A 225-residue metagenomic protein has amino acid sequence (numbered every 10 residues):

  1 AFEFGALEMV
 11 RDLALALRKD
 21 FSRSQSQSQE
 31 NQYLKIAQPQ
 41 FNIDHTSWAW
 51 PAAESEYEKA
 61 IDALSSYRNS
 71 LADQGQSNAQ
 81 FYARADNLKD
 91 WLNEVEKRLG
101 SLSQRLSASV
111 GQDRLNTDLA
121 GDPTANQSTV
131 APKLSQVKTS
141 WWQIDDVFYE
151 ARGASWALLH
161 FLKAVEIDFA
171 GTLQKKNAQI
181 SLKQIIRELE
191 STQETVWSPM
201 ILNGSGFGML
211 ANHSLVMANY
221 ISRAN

Functional and structural regions predicted by a protein language model:
A1, R18, F41-N42, A72 (+3 more regions): Acidic/histidine-rich, surface-exposed loop or edge segments in extracytoplasmic proteins
A1-E56: N-terminal Sec/ER secretory leader and immediately downstream segment of secreted/extracellular precursors
F4, N93-K97, D145-R152, T192-Q193 (+1 more regions): A motif-centric signal for short, conserved binding hotspots located in accessible loops or intrinsically disordered
A6-L15, G153-E166, R223-A224: Extracellular/lumenal glycan-associated surfaces
L34, Q184-I185, Y220: Short secondary-structure subsegments characteristic of cysteine-rich extracellular domains
S47-A52, S128, S135-K138, T195-M200: Intrinsic, low-complexity N-terminal interaction/targeting segments
E54-I186: Extended amphipathic alpha-helical interaction segments
E194-N225: C-terminal accessory extensions/subdomains outside the catalytic/core fold
